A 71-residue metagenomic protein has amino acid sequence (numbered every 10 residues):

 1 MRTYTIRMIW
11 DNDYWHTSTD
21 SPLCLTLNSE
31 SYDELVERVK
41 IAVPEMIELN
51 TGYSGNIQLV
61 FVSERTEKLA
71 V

Functional and structural regions predicted by a protein language model:
M1-T5, D11, T26, D33-V71: Short, charged, surface-exposed hinge/linker loops at domain edges that act as mobile lids or interdomain connectors
R7-S21: Short aromatic-glycine-(Arg/Gly/Cys) micro-motifs in beta-strand/loop hairpins
T17, N28-S29: Short histidine-centered beta-strand/loop micro-motifs that create catalytic or ligand/metal-coordination sites
S21-L23, S31: A short beta-strand motif that forms part of the nucleic acid-binding face of small beta-barrel RNA-binding folds
